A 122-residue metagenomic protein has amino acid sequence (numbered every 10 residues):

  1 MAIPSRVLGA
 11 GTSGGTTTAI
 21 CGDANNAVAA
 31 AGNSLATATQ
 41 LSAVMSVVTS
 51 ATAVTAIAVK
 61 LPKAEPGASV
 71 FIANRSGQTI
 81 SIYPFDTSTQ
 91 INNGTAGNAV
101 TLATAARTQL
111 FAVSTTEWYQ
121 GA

Functional and structural regions predicted by a protein language model:
A2-D86, V113-A122: Exposed extracellular interaction/assembly regions and N-terminal maturation sites
T87-A99: Extracellular beta-sheet repeat scaffolds used for adhesion and glycan interaction
L102-R107: Tight coil/turn sites that cap or link beta-strands
